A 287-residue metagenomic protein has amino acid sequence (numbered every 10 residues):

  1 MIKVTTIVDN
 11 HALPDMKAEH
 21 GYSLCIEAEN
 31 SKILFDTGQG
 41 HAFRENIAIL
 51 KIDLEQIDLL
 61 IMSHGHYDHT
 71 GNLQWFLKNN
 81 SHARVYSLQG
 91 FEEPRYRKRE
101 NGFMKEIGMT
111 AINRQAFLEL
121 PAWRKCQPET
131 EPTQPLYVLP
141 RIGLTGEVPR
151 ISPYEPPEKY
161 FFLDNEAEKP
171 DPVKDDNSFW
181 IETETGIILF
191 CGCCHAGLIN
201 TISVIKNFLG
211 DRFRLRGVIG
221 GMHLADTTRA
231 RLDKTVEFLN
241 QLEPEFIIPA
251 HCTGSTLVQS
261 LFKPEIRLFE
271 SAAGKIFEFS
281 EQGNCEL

Functional and structural regions predicted by a protein language model:
M1-I2, A28-K32, P135-L144, E182-I188 (+1 more regions): Beta-strand-turn-beta hairpins that frame and shape the catalytic cleft of phosphate-ester-processing enzymes
M1-P14, F161-P170, G220-L224: Glycine-rich phosphate-binding "P-loop"
I2-L50, P172, D176-C191: Conserved beta-strand hairpin/beta-sheet module of binuclear metal-dependent hydrolase folds, prominently
V8-H11, T37-G40, G65, G90-F91 (+6 more regions): Active-site metal-binding loops of divalent metal-dependent hydrolases
I47, Q259-S260, L268-L287: Binuclear metal-dependent phosphoesterase catalytic core
D58-P132, G143-P156, N240-F246: Active-site HxH/HxHxD metal-binding segment of metal-dependent hydrolases
H69, R84, A167, D171-S178 (+2 more regions): Cap/insert and terminal regions of metallo-dependent hydrolase folds
T145-K174: Short, conserved active-site entrance elements at the starts or edges of catalytic domains
